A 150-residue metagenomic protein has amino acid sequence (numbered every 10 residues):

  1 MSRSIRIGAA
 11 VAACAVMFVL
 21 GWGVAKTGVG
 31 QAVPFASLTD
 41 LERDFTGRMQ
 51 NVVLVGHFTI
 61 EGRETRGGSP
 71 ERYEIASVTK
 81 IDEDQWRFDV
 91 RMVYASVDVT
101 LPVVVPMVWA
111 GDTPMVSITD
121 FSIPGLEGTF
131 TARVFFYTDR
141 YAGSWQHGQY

Functional and structural regions predicted by a protein language model:
S2-M49, V53, H57-R66: Amphipathic/hydrophobic helical signal segments and adjacent flexible N-terminal regions that mediate secretion
L41-E42, R48, V52-Y150: Central antiparallel beta-sheet cores of small beta-barrel/beta-sandwich binding domains
